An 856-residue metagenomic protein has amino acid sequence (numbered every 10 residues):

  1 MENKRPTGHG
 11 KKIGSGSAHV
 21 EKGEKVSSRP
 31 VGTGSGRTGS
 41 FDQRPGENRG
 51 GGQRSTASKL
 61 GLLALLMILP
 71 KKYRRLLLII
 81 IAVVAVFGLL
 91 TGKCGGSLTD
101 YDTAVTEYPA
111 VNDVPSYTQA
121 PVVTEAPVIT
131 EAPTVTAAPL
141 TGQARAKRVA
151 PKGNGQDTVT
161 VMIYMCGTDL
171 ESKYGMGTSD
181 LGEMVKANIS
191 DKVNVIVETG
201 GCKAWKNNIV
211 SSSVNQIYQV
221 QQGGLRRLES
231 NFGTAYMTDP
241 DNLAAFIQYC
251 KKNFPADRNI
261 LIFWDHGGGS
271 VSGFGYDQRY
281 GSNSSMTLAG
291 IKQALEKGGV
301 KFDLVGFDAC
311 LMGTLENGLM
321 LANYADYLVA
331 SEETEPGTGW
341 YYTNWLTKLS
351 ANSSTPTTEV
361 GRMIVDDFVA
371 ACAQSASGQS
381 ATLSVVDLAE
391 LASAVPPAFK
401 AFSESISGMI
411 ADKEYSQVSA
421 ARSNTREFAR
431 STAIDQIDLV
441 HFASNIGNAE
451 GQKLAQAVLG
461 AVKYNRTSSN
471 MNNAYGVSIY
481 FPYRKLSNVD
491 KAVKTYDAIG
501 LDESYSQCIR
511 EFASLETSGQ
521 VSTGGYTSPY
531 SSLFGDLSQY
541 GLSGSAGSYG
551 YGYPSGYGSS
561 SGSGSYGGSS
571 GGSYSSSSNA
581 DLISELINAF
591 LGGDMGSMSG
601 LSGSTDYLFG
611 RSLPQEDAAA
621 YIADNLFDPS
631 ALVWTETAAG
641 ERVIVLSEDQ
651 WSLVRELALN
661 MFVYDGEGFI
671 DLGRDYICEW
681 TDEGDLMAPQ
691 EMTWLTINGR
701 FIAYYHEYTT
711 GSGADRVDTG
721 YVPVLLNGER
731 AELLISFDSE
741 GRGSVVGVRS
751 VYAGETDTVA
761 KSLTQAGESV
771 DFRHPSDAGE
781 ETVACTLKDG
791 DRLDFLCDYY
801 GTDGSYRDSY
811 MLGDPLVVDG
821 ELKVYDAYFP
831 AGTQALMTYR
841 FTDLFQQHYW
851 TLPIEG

Functional and structural regions predicted by a protein language model:
E2-K4, G10-L63, M67, Y73-P255: N-terminal extension/subdomain marker
G52-R54, L62-L63, L90-G92, G96-T99 (+7 more regions): Terminal, contiguous helix-loop blocks that mediate binding/assembly
T160-M165, N194-T199, N259-F263, D303-F307 (+2 more regions): Structural recognition of the beta-strand scaffold that forms the well-ordered cores of secreted hydrolase catalytic
G167-T168, G201, D265-G267, Y483-K485: Residue-level signal for short, function-critical loop segments
G200-G299, A309-C310, L315, E332-E333: Catalytic-core segments of thiol-dependent peptidases
